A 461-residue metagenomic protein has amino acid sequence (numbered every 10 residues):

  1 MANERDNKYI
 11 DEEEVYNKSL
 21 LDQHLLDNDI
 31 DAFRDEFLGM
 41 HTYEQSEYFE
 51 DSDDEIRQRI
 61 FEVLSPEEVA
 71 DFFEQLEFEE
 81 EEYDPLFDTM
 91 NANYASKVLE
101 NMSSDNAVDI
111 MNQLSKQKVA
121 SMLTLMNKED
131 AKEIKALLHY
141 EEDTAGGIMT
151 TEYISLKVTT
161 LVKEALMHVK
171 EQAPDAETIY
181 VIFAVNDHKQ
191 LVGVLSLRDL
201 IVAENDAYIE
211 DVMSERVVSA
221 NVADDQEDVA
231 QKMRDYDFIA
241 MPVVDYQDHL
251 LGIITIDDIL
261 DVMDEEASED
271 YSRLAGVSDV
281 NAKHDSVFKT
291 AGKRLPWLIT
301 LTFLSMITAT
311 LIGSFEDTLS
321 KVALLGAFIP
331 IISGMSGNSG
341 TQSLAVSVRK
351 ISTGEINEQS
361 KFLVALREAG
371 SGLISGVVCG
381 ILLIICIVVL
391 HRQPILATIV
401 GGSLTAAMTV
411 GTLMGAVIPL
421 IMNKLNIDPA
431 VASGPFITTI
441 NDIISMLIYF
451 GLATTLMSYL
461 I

Functional and structural regions predicted by a protein language model:
A2-V277: Hydrophobic packing positions in regular secondary-structure scaffolds
T42, W297-S305, F328, I332 (+15 more regions): Alpha-helical transmembrane segments in multi-pass membrane proteins
K132, D258-T290, T341-A365, L420-N426: Non-transmembrane, extramembrane segments of multi-pass ion/lipid transporters
H284-P296, T300, I312, E316 (+6 more regions): Alpha-helical membrane-interface segments at transmembrane helix boundaries
T302-L319, L382-R392: Juxtamembrane "helix exit" motif at the C-terminal ends of alpha-helical transmembrane segments in multi-pass membrane
S314-I329, H391-G402: Membrane-water interface of transmembrane alpha-helices in multipass transporters/channels
V388, F450-I461: Transmembrane alpha-helix termini and helix-breaking/packing motifs in multi-pass membrane transporters
M422-N441: Interfacial loop-to-transmembrane junctions
